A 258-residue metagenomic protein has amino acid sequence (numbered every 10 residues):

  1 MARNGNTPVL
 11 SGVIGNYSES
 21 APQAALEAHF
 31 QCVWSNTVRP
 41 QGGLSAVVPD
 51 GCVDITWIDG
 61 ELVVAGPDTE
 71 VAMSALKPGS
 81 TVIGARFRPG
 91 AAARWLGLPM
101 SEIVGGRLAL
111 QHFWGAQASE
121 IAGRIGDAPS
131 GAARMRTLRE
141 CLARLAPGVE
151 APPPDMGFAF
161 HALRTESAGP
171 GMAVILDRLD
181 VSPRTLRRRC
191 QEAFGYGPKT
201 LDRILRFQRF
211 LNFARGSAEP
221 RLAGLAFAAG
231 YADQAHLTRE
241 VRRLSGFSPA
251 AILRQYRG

Functional and structural regions predicted by a protein language model:
M1-P183, A193-P198, N212-G216, R221-A232 (+1 more regions): Alpha-helical bundle regulatory/interaction domains
F158, T238-V241, S245: Generic alpha-helical hydrophobic packing signal
C190, D202, V241-R242, L253: DNA major-groove recognition helix of helix-turn-helix
